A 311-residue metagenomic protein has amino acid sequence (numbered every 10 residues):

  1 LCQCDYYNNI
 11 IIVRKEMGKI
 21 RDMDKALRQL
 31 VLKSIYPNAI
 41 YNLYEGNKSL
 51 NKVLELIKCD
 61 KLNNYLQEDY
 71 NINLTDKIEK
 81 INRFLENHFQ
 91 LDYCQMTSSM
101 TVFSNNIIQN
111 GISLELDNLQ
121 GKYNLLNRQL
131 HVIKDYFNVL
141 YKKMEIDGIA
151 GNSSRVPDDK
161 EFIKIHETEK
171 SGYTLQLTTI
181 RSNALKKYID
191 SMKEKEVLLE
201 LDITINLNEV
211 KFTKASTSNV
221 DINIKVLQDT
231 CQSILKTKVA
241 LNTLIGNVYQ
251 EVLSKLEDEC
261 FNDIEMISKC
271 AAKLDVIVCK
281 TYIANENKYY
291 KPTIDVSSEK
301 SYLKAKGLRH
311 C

Functional and structural regions predicted by a protein language model:
L1-C311: Alpha-helical coupling/stalk and coiled-coil linker elements that connect catalytic or binding modules and transmit
